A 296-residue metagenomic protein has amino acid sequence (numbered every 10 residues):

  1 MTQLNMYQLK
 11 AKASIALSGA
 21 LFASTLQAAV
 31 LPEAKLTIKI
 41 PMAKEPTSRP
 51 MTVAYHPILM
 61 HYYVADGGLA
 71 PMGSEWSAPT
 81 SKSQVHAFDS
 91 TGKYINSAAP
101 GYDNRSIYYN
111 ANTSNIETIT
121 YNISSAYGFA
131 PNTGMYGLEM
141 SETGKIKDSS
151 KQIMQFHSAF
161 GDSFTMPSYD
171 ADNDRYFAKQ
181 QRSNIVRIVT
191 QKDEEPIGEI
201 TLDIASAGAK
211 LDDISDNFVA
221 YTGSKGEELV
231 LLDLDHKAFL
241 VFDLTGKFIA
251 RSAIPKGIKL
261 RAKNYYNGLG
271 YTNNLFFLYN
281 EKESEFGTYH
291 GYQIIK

Functional and structural regions predicted by a protein language model:
K35-K44, K93-A98, K147-S158, I197-L211 (+1 more regions): A short beta-strand motif characteristic of beta-propeller blades
A43-P71: Beta-strand-rich domains and repeat architectures in extracellular enzymes and scaffolds, especially beta-propellers
T47-A54, P100-N112, Q155-Y169, G208-Y221 (+1 more regions): Repeated scaffold domains used in trafficking and secretory/extracellular systems, primarily beta-propellers
L59-M60, T113-S114, N173-D174, G226-E227 (+1 more regions): Short coil/turn segments that connect the beta-strands within blades of beta-propeller domains
G68-G73, N122-G128, R182-I185, D235-A238 (+1 more regions): Short glycine/acidic-enriched loop and turn motifs that connect beta-strands
K82-H86, G134-Y136, I185-R187, A238-L240 (+1 more regions): A short loop-to-beta-strand structural motif that recurs across blades of beta-propeller domains
N264-K296: Blade-level signature of beta-propeller repeat domains, shared across WD40, Kelch, NHL, RCC1 and BNR/Asp-box propellers
